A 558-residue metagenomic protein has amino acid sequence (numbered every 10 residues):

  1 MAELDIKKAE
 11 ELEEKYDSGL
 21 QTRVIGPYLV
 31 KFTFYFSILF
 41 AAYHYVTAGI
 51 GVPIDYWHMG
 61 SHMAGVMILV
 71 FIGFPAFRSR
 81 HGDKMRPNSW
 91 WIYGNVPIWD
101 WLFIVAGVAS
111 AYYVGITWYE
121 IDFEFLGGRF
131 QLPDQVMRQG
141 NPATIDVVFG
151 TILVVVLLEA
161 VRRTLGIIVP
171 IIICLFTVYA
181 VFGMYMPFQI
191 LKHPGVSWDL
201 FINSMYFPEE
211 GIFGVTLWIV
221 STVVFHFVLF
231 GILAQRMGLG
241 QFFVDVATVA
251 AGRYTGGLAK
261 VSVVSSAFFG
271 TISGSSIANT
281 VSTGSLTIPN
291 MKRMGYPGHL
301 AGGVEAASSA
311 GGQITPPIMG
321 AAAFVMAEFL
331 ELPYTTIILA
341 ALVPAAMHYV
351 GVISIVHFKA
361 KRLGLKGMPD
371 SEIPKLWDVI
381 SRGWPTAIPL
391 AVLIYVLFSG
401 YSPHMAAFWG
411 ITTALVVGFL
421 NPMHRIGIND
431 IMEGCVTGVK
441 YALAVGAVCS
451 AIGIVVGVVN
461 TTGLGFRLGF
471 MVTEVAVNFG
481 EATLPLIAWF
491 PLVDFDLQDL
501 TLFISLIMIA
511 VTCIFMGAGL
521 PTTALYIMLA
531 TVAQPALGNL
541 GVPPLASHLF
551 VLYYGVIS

Functional and structural regions predicted by a protein language model:
M1-F34, L339-L443: Long, contiguous bundles of hydrophobic transmembrane helices that form the permeation core of multi-pass
M1-N141, V147-T151: Conserved, well-structured core domains of diverse proteins
T33-I38, H58-G73, W99-V108, V147-V156 (+7 more regions): Hydrophobic mid-bilayer segments of alpha-helices in multi-pass membrane transport proteins, especially secondary
T47-V52, F74-I92, I152-I167, E328-T335 (+2 more regions): Membrane-water interface regions at transmembrane-helix termini and the short interhelical loops of multi-pass membrane
A143-V148, E210-V223, A250-S262, M294-L300 (+4 more regions): Membrane-interfacial loop-to-helix junctions in multi-pass transporters
E159, T164, C174-F176, G183 (+8 more regions): Core transmembrane alpha-helical segments of multi-pass membrane transporters/permeases
R162, F230-Q235, S266-S275, A307-Q313 (+4 more regions): Transmembrane alpha-helix interface/packing and boundary motifs in multi-pass membrane proteins, characterized by
V244-G312, I318, A322, E331 (+1 more regions): Hydrophobic transmembrane alpha-helices that form the pore/transport pathway of multi-pass ion and small-solute
